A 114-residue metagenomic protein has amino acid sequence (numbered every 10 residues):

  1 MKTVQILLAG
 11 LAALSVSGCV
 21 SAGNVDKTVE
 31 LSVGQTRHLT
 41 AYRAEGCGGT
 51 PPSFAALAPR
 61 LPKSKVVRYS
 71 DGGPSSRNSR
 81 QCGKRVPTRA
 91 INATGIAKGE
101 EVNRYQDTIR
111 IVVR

Functional and structural regions predicted by a protein language model:
M1-C19: Sec-dependent bacterial lipoprotein signal peptides
T3, C19-R114: Extracytoplasmic soluble-region selector
